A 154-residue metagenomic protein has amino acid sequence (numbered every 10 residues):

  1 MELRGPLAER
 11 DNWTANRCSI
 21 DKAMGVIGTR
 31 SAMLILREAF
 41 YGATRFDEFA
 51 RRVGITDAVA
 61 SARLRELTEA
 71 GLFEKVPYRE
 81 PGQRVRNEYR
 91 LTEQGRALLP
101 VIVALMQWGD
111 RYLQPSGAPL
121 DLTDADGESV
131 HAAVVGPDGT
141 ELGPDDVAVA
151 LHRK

Functional and structural regions predicted by a protein language model:
M1-L3, V103, Q107-K154: C-terminal regulatory/oligomerization modules of transcriptional regulators
R4-M24: Short, Lys/Arg-enriched N-terminal segment that forms or immediately precedes the first helix of a structured domain
C18-V59: N-terminal helix-turn-helix DNA-binding core of bacterial DNA-binding proteins
G28, E80-I102: Basic, amphipathic "hinge/linker" alpha-helix immediately C-terminal to the N-terminal HTH DNA-binding motif
L64-R65: Short, hydrophobic-biased segments on the C-terminal half of alpha helices that form "recognition helices"
G71-L72: Glycine-centered, phosphate/nucleic-acid-interacting loop/turn motifs that mediate DNA/RNA or nucleotide
K75: Short beta-strand "wing" residues that participate in macromolecule-binding interfaces
